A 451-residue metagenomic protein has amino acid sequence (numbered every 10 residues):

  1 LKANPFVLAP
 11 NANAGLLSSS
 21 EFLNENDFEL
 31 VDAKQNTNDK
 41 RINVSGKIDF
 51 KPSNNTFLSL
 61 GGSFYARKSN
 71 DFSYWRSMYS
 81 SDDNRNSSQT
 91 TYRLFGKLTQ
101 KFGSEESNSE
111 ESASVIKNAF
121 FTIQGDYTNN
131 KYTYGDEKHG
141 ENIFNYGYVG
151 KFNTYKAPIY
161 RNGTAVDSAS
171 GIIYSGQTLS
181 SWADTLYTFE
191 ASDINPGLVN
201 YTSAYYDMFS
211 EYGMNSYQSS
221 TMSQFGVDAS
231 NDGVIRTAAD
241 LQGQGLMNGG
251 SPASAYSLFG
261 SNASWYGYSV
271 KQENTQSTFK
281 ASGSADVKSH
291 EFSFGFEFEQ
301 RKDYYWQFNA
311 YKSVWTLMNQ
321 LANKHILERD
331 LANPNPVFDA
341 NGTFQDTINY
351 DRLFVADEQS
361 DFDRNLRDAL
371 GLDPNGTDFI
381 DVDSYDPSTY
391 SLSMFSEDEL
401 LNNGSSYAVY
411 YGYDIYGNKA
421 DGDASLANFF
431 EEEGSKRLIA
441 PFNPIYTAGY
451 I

Functional and structural regions predicted by a protein language model:
L1-D71, N86-F102, A119, G125: Transmembrane beta-barrel wall of Gram-negative outer-membrane proteins
G62-I451: Replace "related TpsB outer-membrane translocases also match" with "some related outer-membrane beta-barrels such as
